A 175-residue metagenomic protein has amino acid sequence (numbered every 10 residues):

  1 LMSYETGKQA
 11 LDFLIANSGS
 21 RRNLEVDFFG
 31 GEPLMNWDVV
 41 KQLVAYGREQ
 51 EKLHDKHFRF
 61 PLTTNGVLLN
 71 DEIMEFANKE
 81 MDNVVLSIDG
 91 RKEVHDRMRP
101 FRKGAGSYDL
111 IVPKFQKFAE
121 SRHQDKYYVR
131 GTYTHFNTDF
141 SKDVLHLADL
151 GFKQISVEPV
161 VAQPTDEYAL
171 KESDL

Functional and structural regions predicted by a protein language model:
L1-T64, L68-E75, E80: Conserved alpha-helical substructure of the radical SAM core
S3, G7, V40, I111 (+2 more regions): Aromatic/hydrophobic pocket-lining residues that form the small-molecule binding cavity in soluble enzyme cores
L24-V26, F60-T64, V84-L86, D125-G131 (+1 more regions): Hydrophobic faces of well-ordered beta-strands that scaffold small-molecule active sites in alpha/beta enzyme cores
G31-P33, N65-V67, D89-R91, T132-T134 (+1 more regions): Active-site beta-loop-alpha junctions enriched in small/polar residues
V44-E51, F115-H123: Surface-exposed amphipathic alpha-helices with a cationic face
D55, E80-M81, R122, G151: Glycine-centered loop/turn motif at secondary-structure junctions
M74-K92, F152-V161: Non-cysteine beta-strand/loop elements that form the S-adenosyl-L-methionine
R97-D109, Q116, E120-L175: Radical SAM enzyme [4Fe-4S]-AdoMet core and its adjacent flexible, acidic and glycine-rich loops/tails across
